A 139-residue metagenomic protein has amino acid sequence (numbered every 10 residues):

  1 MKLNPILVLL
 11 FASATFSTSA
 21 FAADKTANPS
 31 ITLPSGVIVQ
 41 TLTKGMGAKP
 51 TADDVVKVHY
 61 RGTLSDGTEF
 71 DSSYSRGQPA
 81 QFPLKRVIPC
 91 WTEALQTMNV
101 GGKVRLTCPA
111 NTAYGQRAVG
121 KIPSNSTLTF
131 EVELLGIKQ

Functional and structural regions predicted by a protein language model:
K2-Q139: Cross-family detector of peptidyl-prolyl cis-trans isomerase
